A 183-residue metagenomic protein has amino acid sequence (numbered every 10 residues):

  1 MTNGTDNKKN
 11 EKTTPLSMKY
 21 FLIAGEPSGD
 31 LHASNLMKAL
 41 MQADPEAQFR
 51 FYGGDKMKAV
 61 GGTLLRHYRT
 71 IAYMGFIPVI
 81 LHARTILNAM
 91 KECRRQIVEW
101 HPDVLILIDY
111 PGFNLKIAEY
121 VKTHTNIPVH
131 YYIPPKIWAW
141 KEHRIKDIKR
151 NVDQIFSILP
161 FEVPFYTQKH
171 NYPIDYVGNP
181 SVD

Functional and structural regions predicted by a protein language model:
D6-N7: Intrinsic-disorder-associated, low-complexity terminal segments enriched in Asp/Asn/His/Tyr and depleted of Lys/Arg
N10-K19: Nucleotide-sugar donor-binding and catalytic loop/hinge architecture of NDP-sugar-dependent glycosyltransferases
K19-D183: Active-site and donor-binding regions of nucleotide-sugar-utilizing enzymes
